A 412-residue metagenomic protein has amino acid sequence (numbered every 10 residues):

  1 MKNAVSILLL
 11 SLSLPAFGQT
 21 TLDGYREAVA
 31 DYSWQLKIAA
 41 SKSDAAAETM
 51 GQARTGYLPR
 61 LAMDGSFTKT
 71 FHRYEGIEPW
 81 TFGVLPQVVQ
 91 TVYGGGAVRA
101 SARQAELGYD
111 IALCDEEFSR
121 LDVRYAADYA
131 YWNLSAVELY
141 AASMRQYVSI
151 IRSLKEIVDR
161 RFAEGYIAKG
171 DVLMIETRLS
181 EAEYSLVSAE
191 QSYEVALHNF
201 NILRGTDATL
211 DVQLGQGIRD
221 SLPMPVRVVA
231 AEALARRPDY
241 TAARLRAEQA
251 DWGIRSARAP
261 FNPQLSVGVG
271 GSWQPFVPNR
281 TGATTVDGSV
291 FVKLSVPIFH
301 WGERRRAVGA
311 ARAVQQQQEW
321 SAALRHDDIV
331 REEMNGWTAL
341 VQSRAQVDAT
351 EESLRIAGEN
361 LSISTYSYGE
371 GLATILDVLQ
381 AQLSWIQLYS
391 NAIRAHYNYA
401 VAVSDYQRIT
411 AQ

Functional and structural regions predicted by a protein language model:
K2-L9: Sec-dependent signal peptide recognition, specifically the positively charged N-region followed immediately by
S13-P15: N-terminal signal peptide c-region/cleavage motif recognized by signal peptidases
F17-A62, V92, A208-E248, I298 (+2 more regions): Bacterial Sec-pathway N-terminal export signals of envelope proteins
K37, R60-P79, T91-R120, T241 (+4 more regions): Small/polar (Gly/Ser/Thr/Ala-rich) solvent-exposed segments that form structured loops/beta-strands/short helices used
I38-A53, S119, V123-S143, R160 (+4 more regions): Amphipathic alpha-helical coiled-coil segments
T81-G83, Y129, M174, Q264 (+1 more regions): Transmembrane beta-barrel architecture of outer-membrane proteins
F82-V88, V229, G288-L294: Hydrophobic, lipid-facing positions within transmembrane beta-strands of outer-membrane proteins
E116, R120-E232, G336-A339, S343 (+2 more regions): Periplasmic alpha-helical coiled-coil/stalk elements that build and connect Gram-negative outer-membrane
